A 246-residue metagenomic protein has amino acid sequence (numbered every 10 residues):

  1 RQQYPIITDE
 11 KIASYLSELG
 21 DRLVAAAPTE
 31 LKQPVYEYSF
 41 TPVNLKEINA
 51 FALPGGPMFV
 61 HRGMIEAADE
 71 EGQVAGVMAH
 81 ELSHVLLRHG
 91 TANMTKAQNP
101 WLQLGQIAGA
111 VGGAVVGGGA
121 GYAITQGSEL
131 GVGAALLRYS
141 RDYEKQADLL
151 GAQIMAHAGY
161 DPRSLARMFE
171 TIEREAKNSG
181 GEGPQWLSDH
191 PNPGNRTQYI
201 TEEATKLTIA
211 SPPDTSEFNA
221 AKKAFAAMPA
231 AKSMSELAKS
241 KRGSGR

Functional and structural regions predicted by a protein language model:
R1-R246: A Zn2+-metalloprotease active-site environment signal
